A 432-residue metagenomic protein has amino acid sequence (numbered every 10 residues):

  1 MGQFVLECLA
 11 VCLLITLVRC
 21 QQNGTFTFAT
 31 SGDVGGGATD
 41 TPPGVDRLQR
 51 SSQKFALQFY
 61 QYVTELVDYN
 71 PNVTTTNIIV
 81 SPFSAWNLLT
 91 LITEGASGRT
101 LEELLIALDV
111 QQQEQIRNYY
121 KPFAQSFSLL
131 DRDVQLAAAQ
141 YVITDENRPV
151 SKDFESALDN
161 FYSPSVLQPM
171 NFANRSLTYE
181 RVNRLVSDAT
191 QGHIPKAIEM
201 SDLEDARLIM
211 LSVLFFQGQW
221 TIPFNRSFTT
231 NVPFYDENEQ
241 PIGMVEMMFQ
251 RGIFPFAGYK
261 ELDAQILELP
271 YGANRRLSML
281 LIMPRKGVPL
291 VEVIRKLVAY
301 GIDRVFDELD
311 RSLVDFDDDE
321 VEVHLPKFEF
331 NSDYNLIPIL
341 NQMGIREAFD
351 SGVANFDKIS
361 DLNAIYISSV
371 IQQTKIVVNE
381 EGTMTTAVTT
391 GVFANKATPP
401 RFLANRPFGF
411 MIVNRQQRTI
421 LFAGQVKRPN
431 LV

Functional and structural regions predicted by a protein language model:
G2-F172, M384: Detector for small/aliphatic-rich hydrophobic stretches
T75, I79, Q111-V293, D307-A397: Non-catalytic, conformational "gating/processing" segments within enzyme and secreted inhibitor domains
S84, E261-D263, F402-N405: Short, glycine/acidic-rich beta->alpha junctions
N87-T90, M279-L281, M411, F422: Structural recognition of the beta-strand scaffold that forms the well-ordered cores of secreted hydrolase catalytic
R304: Extended lipid/amphipathic-ligand handling interfaces
I371-V432: C-terminal soluble interaction/assembly domains
